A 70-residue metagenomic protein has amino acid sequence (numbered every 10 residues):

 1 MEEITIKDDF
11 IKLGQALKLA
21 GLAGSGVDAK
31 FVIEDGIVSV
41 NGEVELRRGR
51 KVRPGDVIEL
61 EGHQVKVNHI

Functional and structural regions predicted by a protein language model:
M1-I11: A detector for short, charged/polar N-terminal pre-domain segments
E2-E3, V57-I70: A positively charged, amphipathic N-terminal helix/segment that binds anionic biomolecules
K12-P54: A basic, amphipathic helix-loop patch mediating RNA/tRNA/ribosome contacts
